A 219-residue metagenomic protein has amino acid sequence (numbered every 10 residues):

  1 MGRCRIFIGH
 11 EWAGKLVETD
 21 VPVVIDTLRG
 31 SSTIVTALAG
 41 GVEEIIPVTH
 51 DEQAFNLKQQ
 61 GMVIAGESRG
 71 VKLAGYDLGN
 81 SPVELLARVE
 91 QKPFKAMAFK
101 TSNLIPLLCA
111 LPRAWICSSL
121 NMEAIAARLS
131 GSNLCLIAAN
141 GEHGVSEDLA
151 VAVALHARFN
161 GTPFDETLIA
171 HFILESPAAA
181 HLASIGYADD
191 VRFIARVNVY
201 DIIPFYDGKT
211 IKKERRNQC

Functional and structural regions predicted by a protein language model:
M1-L16: Cofactor-binding active-site loop characterized by glycine-rich and histidine/acidic residues
I8-E11, I25-L28, V48-D51, G66-R69 (+7 more regions): Fold-independent oxyanion-binding glycine-rich loops and adjacent beta-strand/coil segments at enzyme active sites
E11-K15, V21-T36: Short acidic, Gly/Ser-rich segments with clustered Asp/Glu that frequently serve as metal-coordination loops in enzyme
T19-P22, G41-I45, P93-M97, P112-R113: Short active-site oxyanion
E43-V71: A short aromatic-anchored loop/beta-hairpin motif
V71, G75-A114, A127-S130, S146-C219: Long, charged alpha-helical interface segments
E142-G144: Active-site-proximal helix/loop microenvironment of the serine DD-peptidase/beta-lactamase transpeptidase fold
